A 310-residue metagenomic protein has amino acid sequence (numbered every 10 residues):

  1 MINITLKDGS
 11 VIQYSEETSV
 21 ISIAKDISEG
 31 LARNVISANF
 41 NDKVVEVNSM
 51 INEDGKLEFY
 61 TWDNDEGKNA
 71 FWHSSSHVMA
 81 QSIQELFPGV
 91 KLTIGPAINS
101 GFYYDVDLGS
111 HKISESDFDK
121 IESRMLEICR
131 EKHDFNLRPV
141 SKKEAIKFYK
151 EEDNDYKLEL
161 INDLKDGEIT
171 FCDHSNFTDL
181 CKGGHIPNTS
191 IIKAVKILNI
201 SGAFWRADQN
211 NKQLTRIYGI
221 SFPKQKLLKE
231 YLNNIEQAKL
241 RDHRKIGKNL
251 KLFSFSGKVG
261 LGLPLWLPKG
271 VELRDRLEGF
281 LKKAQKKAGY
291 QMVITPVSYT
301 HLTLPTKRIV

Functional and structural regions predicted by a protein language model:
E16-V20, F59-P88, L92-P96, L263-D275: N-terminal catalytic cores of NTP/NDP-binding nucleotidyl/phosphoryl-transfer enzymes
T18-S28: Short amphipathic, charge-patterned alpha-helical segments
V35-N48: Short acidic beta-strand-loop surface patches of small beta-rich interaction domains
F59-T61, S100-H111, L214-G219, G257-P268: Short, hydrophobic beta-strand segments
I98, L108-G202, D208, K212-P223 (+1 more regions): Non-catalytic interaction/regulatory segments
L252-I294, L302: Active-site pocket-lining segments that scaffold enzyme catalytic pockets across diverse folds
T300-T306: Conserved small/polar residues in nucleotide/adenosyl-binding loops
